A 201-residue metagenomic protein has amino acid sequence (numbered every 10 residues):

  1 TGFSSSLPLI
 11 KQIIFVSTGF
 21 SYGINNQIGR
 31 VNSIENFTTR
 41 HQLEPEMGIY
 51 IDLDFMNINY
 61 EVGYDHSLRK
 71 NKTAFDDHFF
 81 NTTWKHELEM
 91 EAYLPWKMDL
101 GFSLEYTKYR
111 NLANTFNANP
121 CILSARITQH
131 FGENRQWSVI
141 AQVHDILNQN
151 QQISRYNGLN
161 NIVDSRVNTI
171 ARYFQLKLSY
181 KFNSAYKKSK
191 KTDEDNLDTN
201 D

Functional and structural regions predicted by a protein language model:
T1-D201: Exposed, low-structure sequence patches enriched in small/polar residues
